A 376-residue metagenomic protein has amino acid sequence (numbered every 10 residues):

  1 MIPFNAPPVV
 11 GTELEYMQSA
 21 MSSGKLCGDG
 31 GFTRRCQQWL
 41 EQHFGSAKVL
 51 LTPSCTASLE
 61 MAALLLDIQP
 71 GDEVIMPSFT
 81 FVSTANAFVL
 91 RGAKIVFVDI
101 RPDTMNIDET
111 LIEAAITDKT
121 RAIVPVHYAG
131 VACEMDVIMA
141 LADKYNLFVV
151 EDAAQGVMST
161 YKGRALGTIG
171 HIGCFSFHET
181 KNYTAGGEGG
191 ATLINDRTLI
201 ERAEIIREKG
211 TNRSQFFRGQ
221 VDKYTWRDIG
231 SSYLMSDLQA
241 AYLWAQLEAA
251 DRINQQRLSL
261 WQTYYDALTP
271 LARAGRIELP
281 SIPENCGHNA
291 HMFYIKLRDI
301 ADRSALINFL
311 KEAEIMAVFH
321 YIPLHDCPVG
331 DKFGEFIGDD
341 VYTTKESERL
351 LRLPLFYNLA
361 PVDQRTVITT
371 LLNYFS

Functional and structural regions predicted by a protein language model:
M1-L26, T225-R227, P354: N-terminal "arm"/small-domain region of PLP-dependent enzymes with the aminotransferase-like
D29-E73, A87-R91, F97-D99, R164: Phosphate-binding glycine-rich loop
R34-Q38, H43-V49, T110, A114 (+5 more regions): PLP-dependent aminotransferase class I/II
L50, I75, V96, V149-V150 (+3 more regions): Structural detector of well-ordered beta-strand residues that form the stable sheet scaffold of enzyme domains
L64-A153, T160: PLP-dependent aminotransferase-like
N86-F88, L141, A165, N182 (+1 more regions): Hydrophobic/aromatic ligand-binding patch that stacks against planar heteroaromatic rings of cofactors or nucleotides
E151-G186, Q215-F216, D222-R227: Conserved active-site segment immediately N-terminal to the catalytic lysine that forms the internal aldimine
T168-N212, D237: Active-site PLP attachment segment
